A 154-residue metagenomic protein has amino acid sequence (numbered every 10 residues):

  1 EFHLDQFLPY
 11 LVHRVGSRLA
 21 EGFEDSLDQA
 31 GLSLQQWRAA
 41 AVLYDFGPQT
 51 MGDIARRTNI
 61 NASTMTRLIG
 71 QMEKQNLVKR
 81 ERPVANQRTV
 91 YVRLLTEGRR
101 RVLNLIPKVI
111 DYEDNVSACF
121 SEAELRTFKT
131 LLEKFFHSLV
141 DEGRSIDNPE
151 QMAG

Functional and structural regions predicted by a protein language model:
E1, A123-G154: C-terminal regulatory/oligomerization modules of transcriptional regulators
E1-A30, G154: N-terminal leader segment of winged-helix/HTH proteins
L11, R18, G22, R38-A41 (+2 more regions): Pre-recognition alpha-helix immediately N-terminal to the DNA-recognition helix within helix-turn-helix or winged-helix
G16, A41-D45, I106: Short, locally clustered residues in the helix-turn-helix/winged-helix DNA-binding domain
A20, R57, G70-E133, H137: Charged, amphipathic alpha-helical coiled-coil/dimerization segments
A30-Q36, T64, L95, F120-S121: Short helix-coil-helix linker/hinge
F46-T50: Short capping segments at the starts of secondary-structure elements
M51-G52, S63, G70, V90: Residues within helix-turn-helix
